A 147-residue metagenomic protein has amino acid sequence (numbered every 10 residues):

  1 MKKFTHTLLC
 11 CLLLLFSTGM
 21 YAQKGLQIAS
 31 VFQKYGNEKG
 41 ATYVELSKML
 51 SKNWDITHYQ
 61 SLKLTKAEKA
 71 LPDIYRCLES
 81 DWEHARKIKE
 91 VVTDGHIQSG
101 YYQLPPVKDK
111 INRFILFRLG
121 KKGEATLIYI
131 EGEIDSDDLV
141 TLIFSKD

Functional and structural regions predicted by a protein language model:
M1-I28: Bacterial Sec-dependent N-terminal signal peptides
L9, F16, K52, A67 (+2 more regions): Residues in flexible loops and secondary-structure boundaries
L15, Y21, G36-K39, D94 (+2 more regions): A generic structural signal for short, non-catalytic loop/turn and secondary-structure boundary residues
Y21-G25, D55-H58, S80-I88, D147: Charged, low-complexity, helix/coiled-coil-prone segments
Y21-Y35, E45, I134, D138-D147: Flexible, processing/modification-adjacent segments and terminal tails in exported/periplasmic/extracellular proteins
G25-Y75: Early exported N-terminus immediately downstream of N-terminal targeting peptides
T65-G95: Compact soluble domain cores
R86-D147: Surface-exposed, polar helix/loop patches in the mature regions of secreted/periplasmic/lumenal proteins that form
